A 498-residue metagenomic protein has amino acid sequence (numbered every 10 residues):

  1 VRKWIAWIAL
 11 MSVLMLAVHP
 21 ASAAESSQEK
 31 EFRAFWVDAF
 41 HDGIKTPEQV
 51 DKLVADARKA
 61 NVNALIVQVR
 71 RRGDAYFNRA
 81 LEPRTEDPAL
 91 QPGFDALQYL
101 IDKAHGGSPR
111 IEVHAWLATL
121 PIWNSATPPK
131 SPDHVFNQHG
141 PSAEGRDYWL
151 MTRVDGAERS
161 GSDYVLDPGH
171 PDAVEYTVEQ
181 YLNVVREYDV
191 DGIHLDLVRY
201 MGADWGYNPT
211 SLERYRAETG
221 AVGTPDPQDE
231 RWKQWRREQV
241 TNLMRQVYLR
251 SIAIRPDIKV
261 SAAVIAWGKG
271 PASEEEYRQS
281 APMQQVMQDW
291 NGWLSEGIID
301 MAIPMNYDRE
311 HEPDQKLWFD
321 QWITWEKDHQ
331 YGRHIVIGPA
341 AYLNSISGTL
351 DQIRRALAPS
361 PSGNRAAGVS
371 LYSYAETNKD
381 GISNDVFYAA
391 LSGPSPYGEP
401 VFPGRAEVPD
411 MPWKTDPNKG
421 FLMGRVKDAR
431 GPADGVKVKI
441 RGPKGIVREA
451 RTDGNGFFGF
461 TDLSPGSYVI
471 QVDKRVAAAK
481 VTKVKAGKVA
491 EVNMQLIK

Functional and structural regions predicted by a protein language model:
Q28-R33, D42-K45, L120-E187: Active-site-adjacent "subsite" loops/lids of carbohydrate-active enzymes
N78-A89, P121-R159, L197-T224, A272-A281: Aromatic- and acidic-residue-enriched segments that line the glycan-binding/catalytic groove of carbohydrate-active
G220-E274, S280-S345: Glycoside hydrolase catalytic-domain groove-lining segments
M287-Q315, W325-M411: Substrate-binding cleft of secreted/luminal carbohydrate-active enzymes
G420-D428, M494: A short, amphipathic beta-strand motif
D434, G442-F457, T482: Short, acidic Ser/Thr/Gly-rich low-complexity loop/linker segments typical of extracellular and cell-surface proteins
G456, G466-R475: A short, solvent-exposed beta-strand micro-motif common in secreted/extracellular proteins
R475-V492, I497: Structured interaction patches on ligand/partner-binding surfaces of diverse proteins
